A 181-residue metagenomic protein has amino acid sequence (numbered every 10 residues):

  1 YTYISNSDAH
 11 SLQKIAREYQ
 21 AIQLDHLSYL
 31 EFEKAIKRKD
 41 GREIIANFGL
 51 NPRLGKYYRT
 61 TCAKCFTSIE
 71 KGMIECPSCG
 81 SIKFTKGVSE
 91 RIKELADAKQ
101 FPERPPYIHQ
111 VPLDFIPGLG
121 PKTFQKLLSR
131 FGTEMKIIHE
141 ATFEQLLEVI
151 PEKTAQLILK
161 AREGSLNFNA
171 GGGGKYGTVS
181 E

Functional and structural regions predicted by a protein language model:
Y1-E181: Charged catalytic cores and adjacent phosphate/nucleic-acid-binding surfaces used for phosphate/nucleic-acid chemistry
